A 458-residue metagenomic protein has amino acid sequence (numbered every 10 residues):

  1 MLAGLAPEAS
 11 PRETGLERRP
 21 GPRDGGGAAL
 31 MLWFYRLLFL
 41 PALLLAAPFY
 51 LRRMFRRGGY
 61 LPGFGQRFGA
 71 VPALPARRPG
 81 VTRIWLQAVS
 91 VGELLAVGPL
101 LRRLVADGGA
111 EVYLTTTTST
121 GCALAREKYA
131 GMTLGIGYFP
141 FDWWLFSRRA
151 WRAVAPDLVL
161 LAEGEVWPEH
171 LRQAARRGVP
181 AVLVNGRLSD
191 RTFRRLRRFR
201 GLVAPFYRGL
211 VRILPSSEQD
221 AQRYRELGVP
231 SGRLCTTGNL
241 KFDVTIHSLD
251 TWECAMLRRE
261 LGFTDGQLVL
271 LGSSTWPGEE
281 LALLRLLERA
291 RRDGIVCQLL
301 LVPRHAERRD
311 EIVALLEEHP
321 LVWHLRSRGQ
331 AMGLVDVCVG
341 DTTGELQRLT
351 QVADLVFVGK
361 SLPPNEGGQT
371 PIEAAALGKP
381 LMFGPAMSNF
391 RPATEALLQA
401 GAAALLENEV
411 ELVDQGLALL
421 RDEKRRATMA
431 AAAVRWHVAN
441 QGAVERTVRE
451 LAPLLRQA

Functional and structural regions predicted by a protein language model:
M1-G26: Compositionally biased, low-complexity flexible segments
A28-M54, A204: Short hydrophobic helices that act as membrane-entry/anchoring signals
A47-V244, L249, A255-M256, T275-P277 (+3 more regions): Active-site and donor-binding regions of nucleotide-sugar-utilizing enzymes
R103, G109, T115-T117, C122-A125 (+2 more regions): Donor-nucleotide binding loops and adjacent catalytic segments primarily of GT-B fold Leloir glycosyltransferases
A150-R152, F206, A331, L349 (+1 more regions): Structural alpha-helical scaffold elements that stabilize or flank donor/cofactor-binding regions in carbohydrate
V154-L158, V335-E366: Acidic donor-binding loop of glycosyltransferase active sites
L210, Q351-R435: Catalytic binding pocket for nucleotide-activated donors in carbohydrate/polymer assembly enzymes
N440-A458: C-terminal alpha-helical cap of glycosyltransferases
